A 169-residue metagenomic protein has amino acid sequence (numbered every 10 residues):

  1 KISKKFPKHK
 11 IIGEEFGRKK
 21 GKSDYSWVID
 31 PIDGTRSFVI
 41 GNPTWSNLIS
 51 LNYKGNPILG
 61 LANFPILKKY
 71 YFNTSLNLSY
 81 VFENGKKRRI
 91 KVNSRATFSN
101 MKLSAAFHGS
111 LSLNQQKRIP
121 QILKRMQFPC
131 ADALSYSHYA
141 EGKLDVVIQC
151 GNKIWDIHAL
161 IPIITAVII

Functional and structural regions predicted by a protein language model:
K1-I32: N-terminal subdomain of lithium-sensitive/metallo-dependent phosphomonoesterases centered on the IMPase/IPPase/PAP
I2, T35, F64, N73-T74 (+3 more regions): Residue-level signal for inorganic ion chemistry
E15, P31-G34, P65, A133 (+2 more regions): Generic detector of well-ordered alpha-helical packing
G21-Y80: DPxDG-like acidic metal-binding loop motif
G55, G85-K86: Acidic, low-complexity central loop/insert segments
S75, F82-N84, F98-K102: Acidic/polar active-site rim loop that often engages polyanionic ligands
K91-I169: An extended, acidic
